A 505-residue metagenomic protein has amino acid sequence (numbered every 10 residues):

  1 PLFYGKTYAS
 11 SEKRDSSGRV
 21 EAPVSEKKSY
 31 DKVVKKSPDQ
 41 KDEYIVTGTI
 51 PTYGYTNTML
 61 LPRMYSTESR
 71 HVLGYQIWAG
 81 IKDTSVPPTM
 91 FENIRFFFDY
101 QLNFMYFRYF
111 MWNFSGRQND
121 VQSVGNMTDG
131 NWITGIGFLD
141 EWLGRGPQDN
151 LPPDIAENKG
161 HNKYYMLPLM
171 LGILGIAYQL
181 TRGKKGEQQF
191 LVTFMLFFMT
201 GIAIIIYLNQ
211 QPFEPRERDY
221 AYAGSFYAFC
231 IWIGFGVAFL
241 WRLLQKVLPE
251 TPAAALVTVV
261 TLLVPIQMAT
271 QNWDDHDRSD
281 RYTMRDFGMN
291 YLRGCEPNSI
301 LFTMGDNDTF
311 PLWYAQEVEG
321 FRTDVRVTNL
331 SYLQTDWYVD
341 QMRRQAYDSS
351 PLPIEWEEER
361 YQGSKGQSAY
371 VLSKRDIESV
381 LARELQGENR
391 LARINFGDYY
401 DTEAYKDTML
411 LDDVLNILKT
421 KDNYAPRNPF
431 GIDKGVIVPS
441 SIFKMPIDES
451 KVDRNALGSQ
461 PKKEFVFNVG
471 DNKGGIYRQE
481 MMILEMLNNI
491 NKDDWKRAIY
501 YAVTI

Functional and structural regions predicted by a protein language model:
P1-Y222, A228-N298, W313-I505: ER/secretory pathway lumenal C-terminal domains and tails of membrane proteins involved in glycoprotein biogenesis
F310: Short glycine-rich, flexible loops that bind phosphorylated cofactors or substrates
